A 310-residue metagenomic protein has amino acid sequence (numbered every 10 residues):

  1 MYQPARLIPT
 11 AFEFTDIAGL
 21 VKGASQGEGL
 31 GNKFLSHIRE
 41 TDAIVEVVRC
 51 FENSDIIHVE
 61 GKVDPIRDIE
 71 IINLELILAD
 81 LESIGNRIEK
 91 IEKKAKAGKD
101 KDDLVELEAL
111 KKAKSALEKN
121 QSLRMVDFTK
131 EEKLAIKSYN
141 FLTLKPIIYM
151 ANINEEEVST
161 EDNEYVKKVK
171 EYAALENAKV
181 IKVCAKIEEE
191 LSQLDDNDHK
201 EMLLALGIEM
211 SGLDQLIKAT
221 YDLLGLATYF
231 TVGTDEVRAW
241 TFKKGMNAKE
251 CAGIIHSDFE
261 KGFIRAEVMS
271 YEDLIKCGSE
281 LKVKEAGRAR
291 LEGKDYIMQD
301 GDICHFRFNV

Functional and structural regions predicted by a protein language model:
M1-E46, F51-I66, E70, F128-Y139 (+1 more regions): Switch II of P-loop NTPase G domains
Y2, I72-L76, A185: A ubiquitous short alpha-helical element
A11-F14, E28-D42, I66-I69, L78-L81 (+6 more regions): Amphipathic alpha-helical transducer elements in NTP-driven molecular machines
D16, F34, V45, I84 (+4 more regions): Residue-level signature of catalytic and energy-coupling elements of molecular machines, predominantly ATP/GTP-dependent
L20-S25, G61-V63, E70-L76, A95-K101 (+2 more regions): Flexible beta-alpha connector loops of hexameric P-loop NTPases
E40, Q299-D300: Short, flexible surface segments
A43-E46, F51-A79, S83-N86, L144 (+2 more regions): Switch/coupling subdomain of P-loop NTPase systems
K90-I297, C304, N309-V310: C-terminal-of-GTPase-core extension/linker across diverse P-loop GTPases
